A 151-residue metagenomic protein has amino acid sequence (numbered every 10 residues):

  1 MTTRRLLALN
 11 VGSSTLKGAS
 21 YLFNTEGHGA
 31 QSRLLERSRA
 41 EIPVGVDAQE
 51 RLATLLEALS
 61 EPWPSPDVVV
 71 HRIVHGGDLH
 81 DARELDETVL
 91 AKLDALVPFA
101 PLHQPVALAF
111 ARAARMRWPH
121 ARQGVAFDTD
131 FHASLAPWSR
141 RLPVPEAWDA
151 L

Functional and structural regions predicted by a protein language model:
T2, L6-Q49: Short glycine-rich, Thr/Ser-proximal phosphate-binding strand/loop in the N-terminal lobe of ATP-dependent enzymes
R4, K17, E26, S65 (+2 more regions): Non-transmembrane, aqueous-exposed alpha-helical and coiled segments at domain scale
G12, P62, R117-P119: Short, structurally constrained coil/turn elements that cap an alpha-helix or connect an alpha-helix to the following
S13, D47-E50, T88, P105-A109: Conserved active-site and cofactor/substrate-binding residues in soluble primary-metabolism enzymes
L34-D67, L96, F110-A113: Conserved active-site "lid/cap" helical segment
P62-Q104, A121-G124, D130-L142: Short beta-strand-loop/turn "lid" adjacent to the catalytic site in phosphate-handling enzymes
R141-L151: Glycine-rich phosphate-binding loop plus the immediately following alpha-helix
